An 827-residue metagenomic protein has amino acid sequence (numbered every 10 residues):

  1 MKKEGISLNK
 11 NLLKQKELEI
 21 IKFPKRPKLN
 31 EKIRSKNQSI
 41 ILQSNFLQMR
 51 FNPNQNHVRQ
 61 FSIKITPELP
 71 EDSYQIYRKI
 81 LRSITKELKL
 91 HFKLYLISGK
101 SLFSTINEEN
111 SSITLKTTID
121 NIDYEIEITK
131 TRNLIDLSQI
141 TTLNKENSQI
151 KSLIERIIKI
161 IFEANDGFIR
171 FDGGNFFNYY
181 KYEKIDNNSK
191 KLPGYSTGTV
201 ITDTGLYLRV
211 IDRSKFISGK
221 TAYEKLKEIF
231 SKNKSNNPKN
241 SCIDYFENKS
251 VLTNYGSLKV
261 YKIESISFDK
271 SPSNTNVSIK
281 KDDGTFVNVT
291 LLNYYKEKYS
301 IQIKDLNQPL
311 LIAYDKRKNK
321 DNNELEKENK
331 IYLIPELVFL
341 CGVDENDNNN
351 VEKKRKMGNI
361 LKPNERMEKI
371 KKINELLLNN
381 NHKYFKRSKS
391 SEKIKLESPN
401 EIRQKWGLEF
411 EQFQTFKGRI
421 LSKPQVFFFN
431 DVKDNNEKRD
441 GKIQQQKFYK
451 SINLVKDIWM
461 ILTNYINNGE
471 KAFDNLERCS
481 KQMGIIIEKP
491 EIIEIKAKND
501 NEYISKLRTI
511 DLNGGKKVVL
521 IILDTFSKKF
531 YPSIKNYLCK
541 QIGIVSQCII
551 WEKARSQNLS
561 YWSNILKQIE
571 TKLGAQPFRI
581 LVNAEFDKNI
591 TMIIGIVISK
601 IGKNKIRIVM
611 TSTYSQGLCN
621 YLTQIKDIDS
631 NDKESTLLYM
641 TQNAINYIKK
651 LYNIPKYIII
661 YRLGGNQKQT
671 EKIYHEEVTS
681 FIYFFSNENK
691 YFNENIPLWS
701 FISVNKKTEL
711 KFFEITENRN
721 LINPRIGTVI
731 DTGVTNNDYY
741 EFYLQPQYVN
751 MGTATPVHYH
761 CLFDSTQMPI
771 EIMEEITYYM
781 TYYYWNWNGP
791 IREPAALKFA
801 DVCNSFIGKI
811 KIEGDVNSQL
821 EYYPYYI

Functional and structural regions predicted by a protein language model:
M1-I827: Long, low-complexity, intrinsically disordered terminal regions
